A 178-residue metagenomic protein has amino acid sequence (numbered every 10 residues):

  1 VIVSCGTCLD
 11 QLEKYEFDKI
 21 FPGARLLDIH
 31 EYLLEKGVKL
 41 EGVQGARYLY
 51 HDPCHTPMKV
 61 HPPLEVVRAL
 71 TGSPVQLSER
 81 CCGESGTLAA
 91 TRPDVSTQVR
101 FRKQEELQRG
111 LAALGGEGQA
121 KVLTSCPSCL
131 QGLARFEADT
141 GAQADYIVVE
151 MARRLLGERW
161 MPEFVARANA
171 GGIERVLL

Functional and structural regions predicted by a protein language model:
V1-L178: Iron-sulfur cluster-binding electron-transfer modules in prokaryotic oxidoreductases
